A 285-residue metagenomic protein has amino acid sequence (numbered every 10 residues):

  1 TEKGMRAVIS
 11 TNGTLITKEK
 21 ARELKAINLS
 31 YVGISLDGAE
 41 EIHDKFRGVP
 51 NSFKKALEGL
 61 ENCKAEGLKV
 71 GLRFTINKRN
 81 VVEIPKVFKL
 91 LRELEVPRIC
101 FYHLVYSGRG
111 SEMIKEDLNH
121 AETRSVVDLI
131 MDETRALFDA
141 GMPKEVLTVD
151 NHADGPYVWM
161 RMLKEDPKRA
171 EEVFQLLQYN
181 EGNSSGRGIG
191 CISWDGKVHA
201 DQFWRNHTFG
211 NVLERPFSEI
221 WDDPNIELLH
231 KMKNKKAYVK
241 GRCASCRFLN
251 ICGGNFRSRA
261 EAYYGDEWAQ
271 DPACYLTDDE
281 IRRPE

Functional and structural regions predicted by a protein language model:
T1-S125: Radical SAM/AdoMet-radical enzyme domain recognition
G71, R98-C100, E145-V149, C191 (+1 more regions): A structural signal for short, well-ordered beta-strand segments and their strand-loop junctions that often border
E93, E112-K144, Q178-G182, D266-R282: A structural motif corresponding to the C-terminal lobe/cap of the Radical SAM core domain
E93, I192-S193: Short, acidic, Ser/Thr-enriched surface-loop or helix-capping motifs
A121-E172, K197-G253: C-terminal accessory region of radical SAM enzymes
N183-R187: Short, small/polar residue-rich loop motifs at catalytic or cofactor-binding pockets
A237-E285: Cysteine-cluster motifs in flexible loop/terminal segments that predominantly coordinate metals
